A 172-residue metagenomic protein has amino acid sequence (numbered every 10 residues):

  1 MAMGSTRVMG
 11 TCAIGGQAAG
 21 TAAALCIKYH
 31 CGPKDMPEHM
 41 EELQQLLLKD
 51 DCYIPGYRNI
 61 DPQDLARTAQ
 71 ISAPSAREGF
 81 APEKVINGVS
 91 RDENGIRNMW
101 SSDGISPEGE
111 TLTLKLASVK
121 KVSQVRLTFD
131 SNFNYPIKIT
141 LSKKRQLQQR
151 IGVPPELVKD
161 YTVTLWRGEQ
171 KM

Functional and structural regions predicted by a protein language model:
A2-T11: Glycine-rich phosphate/pyrophosphate-binding beta-alpha loops
T11-I14, A18, E38, E42: Generic recognition of stable, solvent-exposed alpha-helical segments in well-folded globular domains
I14-H30: Internal hydrophobic alpha-helix adjacent to the cofactor/substrate pocket in enzyme cavities
I27-P62, V125: Non-catalytic terminal regions with compositionally biased, polar/charged low complexity
Y53-V122, T128-L157, K171: Disordered, acidic Ser/Thr/Pro-rich linker "stalks" and the adjacent N-terminal cap of the next globular domain
Y161-V163: Short beta-strand elements bearing conserved aromatic residues within extracellular beta-rich modules
W166-G168: Inter-blade boundary loops/turns of WD-repeat beta-propellers
